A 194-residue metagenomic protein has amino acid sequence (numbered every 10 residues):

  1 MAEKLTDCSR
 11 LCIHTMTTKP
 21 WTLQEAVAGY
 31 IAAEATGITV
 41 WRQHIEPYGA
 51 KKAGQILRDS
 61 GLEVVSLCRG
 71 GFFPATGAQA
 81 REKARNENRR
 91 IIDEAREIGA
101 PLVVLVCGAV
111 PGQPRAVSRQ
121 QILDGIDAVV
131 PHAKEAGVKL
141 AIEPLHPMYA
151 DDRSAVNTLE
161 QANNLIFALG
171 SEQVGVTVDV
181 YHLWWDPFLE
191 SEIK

Functional and structural regions predicted by a protein language model:
A2-L23: Boundary/entry segment of secreted carbohydrate-active catalytic domains
A2-L5, G54-I56, A95, P131-H132 (+2 more regions): Short secondary-structure boundary/capping segments
T6-C8, D59, E135, S171: Short, well-ordered coil/turn elements that cap or connect secondary structure elements
D7-L11, G29-T36: A short, Lys/Arg-enriched amphipathic alpha-helix followed by its capping loop at the start of a domain
T17-K19, R42-H44, G70-F73, C107-P111 (+2 more regions): Active-site-proximal loop/turn and secondary-structure-junction residues that shape catalytic pockets, frequently
T18-Y30, G49-A53, E82-D93, D186-I193: Short, acidic/polar
Q24, I31, I38, L67 (+1 more regions): Acidic/histidine-rich catalytic cores of soluble enzymes
T36-D124, K134-E135, K139: Structural motif corresponding to the early beta-alpha repeats
